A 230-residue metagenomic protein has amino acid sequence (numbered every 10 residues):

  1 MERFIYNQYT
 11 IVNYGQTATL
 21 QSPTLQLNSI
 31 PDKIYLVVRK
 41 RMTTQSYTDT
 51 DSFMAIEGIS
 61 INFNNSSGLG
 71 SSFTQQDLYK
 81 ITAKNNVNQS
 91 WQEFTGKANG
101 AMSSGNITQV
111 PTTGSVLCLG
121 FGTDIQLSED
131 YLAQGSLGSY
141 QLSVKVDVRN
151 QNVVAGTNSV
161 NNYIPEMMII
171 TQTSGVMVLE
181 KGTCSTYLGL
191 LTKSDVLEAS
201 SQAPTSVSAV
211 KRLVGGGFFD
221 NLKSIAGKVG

Functional and structural regions predicted by a protein language model:
M1-G215: Flexible assembly/topogenesis modules
G217-N221: Extended alpha-helical scaffold regions
L222-G230: Membrane-active amphipathic alpha-helices enriched in small hydrophobic residues
